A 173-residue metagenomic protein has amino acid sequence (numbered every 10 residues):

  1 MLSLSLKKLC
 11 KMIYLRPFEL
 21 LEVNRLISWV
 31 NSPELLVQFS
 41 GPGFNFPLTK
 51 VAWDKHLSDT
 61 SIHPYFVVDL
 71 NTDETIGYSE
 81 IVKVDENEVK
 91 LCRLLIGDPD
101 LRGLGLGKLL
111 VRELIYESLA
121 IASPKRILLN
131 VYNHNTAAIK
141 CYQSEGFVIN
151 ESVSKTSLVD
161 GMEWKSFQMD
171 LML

Functional and structural regions predicted by a protein language model:
L2-S5, M162-L173: Terminal substrate-recognition subdomain of acyl/acetyltransferases
L9, I13, P17-V23, S28-D100 (+2 more regions): Acetyl-CoA-dependent GNAT
V82, L128-N130, N150: Solvent-exposed beta-strand sheet faces enriched in polar/charged residues
G97-D100, L104, N133-H134: Active-site acidic-Proline motif in GNAT/NAT acetyltransferases
G105-V111: Glycine-rich acyl-CoA binding loop
K108, N133-E151: Conserved active-site alpha-helix within GNAT-family acetyltransferase domains
A120-N130: Conserved GNAT acetyl-CoA-binding A-motif
L128-I139, T156-G161: Conserved beta-strand-loop-alpha-helix junction that forms the acyl-donor binding cleft
